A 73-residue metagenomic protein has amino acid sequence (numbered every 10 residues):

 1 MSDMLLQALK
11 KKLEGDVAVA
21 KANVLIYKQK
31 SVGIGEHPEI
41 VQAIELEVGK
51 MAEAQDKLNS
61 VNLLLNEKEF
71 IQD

Functional and structural regions predicted by a protein language model:
S2-D73: Extended, charge-rich alpha-helical interface modules
